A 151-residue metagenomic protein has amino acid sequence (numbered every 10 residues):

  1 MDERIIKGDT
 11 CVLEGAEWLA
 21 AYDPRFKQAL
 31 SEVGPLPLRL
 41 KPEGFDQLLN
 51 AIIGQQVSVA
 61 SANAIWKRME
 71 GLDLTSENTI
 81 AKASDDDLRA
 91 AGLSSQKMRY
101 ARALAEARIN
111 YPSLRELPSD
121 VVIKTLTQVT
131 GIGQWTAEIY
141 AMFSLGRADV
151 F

Functional and structural regions predicted by a protein language model:
M1-G44: Intrinsically disordered, low-complexity, charged terminal extensions of DNA damage-control enzymes
I6, R25, V57-S58, A62-T130: Alpha-helical ds-nucleic-acid-binding substructure associated with the helix-hairpin-helix region of base-excision DNA
L13, E43-Q47, K82, D120-I123: Alpha-helical scaffolds flanking conserved acidic
L36, G71-D73, A107-R108, F143-R147: A short structural micro-motif
L38-R39, W66, W135: Tryptophan-centered motif/residue detector
K41-Q55: Alpha-helical scaffold segments that form or flank carboxylate-/histidine-based iron centers
P118-F151: Catalytic DNA-binding helix-loop module of base-excision-repair DNA glycosylases/AP lyases
